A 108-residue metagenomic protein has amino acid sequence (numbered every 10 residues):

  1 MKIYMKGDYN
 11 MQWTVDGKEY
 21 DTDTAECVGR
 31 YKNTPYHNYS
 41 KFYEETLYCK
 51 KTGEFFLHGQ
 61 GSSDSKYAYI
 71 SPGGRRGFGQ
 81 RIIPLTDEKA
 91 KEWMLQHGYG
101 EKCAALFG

Functional and structural regions predicted by a protein language model:
K2-G108: Secondary-structure transition motif
